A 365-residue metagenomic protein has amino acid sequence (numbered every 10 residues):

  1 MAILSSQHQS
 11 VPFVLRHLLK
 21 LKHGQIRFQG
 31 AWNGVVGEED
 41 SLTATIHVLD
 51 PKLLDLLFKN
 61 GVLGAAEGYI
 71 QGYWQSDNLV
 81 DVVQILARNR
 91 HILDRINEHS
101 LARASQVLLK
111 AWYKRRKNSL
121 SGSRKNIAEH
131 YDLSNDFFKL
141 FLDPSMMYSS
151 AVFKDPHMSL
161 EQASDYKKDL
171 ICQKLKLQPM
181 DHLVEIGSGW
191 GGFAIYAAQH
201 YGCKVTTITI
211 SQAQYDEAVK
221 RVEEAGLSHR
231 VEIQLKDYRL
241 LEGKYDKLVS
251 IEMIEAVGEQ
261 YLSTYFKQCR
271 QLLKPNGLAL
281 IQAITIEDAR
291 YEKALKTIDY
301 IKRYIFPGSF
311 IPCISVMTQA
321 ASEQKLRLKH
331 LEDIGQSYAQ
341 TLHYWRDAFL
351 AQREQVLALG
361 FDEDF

Functional and structural regions predicted by a protein language model:
M1-D165, L170: Feature captures hydrophobic
P179-G187: Conserved class I S-adenosyl-L-methionine
W190-Y201: Conserved SAM-binding loop of SAM-dependent methyltransferases across substrates and taxa, primarily the Class I
Q199-K236: Class I SAM-dependent methyltransferase SAM/SAH-binding core
R239-L248: A short acidic, Gly/Pro-enriched loop at the edge of an enzyme's catalytic core that lines a small-molecule cofactor
S263-P275: A short glycine-rich, Lys/Arg-flanked "PGG" loop and its adjoining helix->strand segment in the class I
N276-I284: Conserved beta-strand signature within the Rossmann-like core of class I S-adenosyl-L-methionine
T285-F365: Substrate-binding/catalytic lobe of Class I Rossmann-like enzymes that use SAM or dcSAM, i.e., the mid-to-C-terminal
